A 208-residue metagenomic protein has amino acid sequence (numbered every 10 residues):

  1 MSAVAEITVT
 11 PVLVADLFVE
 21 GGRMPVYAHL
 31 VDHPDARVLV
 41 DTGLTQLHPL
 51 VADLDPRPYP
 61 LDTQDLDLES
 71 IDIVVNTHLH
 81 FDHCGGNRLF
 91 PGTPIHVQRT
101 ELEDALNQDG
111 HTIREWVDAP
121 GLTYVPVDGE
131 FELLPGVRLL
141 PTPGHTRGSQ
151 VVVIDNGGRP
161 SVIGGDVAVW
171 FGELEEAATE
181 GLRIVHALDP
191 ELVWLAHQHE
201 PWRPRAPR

Functional and structural regions predicted by a protein language model:
M1-L39, L44-H48, A178-D189, R203-R208: Zn-dependent metallo-beta-lactamase
S2-A3, Y59-D72, V97-P141, E176-E191: Metallo-beta-lactamase
P11-D16, V26-D32, V38, D128-G157: Core dinuclear metal-dependent hydrolase active-site scaffold
V19-G21, A36-I73: Pre-active-site segment of Zn-dependent metallo-hydrolases
T45-Q46, V51, F131, R138-P141 (+1 more regions): Metallo-beta-lactamase
I71-D82: Metallo-beta-lactamase
R88-P91, A187-L188: Short, conserved loop/helix-junction motifs that constitute active-site signature segments in enzyme catalytic cores
P94-R99, V162-G165: Short hydrophobic/aromatic-enriched beta-strand-loop microsegments
